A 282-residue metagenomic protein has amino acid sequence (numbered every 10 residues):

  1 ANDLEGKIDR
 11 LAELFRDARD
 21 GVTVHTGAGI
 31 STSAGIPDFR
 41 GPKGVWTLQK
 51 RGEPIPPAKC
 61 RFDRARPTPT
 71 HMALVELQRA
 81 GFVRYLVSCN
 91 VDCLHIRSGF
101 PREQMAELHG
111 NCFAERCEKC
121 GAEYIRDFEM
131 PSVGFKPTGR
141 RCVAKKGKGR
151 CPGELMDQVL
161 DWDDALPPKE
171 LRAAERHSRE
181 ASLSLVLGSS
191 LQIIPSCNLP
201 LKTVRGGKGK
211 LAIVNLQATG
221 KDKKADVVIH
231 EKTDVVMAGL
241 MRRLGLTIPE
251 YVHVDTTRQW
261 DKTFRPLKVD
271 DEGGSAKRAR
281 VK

Functional and structural regions predicted by a protein language model:
A1-K282: Conserved catalytic core of sirtuin-type NAD+-dependent deacylases
